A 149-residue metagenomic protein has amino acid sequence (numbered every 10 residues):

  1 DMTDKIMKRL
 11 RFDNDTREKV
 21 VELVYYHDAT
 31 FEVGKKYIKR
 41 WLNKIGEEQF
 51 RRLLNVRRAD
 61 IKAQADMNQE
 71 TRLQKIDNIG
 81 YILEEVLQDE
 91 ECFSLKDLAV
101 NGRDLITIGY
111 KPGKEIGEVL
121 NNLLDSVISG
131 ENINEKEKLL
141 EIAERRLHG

Functional and structural regions predicted by a protein language model:
D1-K75: Conserved, hydrophobic alpha-helical core segments of structured domains
T3-K5, Q64-G149: Charged substrate- and nucleic-acid-binding regions of tRNA-handling and nucleotidyl-transfer enzymes, centered on
